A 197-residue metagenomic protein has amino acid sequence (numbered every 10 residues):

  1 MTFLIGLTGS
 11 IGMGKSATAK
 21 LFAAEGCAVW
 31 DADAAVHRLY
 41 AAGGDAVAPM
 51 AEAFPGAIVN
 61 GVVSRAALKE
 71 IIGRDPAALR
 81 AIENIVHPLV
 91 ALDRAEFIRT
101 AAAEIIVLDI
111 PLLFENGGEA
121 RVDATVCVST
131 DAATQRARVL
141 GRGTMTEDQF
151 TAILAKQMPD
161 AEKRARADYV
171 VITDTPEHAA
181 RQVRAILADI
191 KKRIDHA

Functional and structural regions predicted by a protein language model:
M1-A34: Walker A (P-loop) phosphate-binding motif
G14, D33, I82, V107 (+3 more regions): Residue-level signal for inorganic ion chemistry
E25, V47-A51, A132-L140, E147 (+1 more regions): An amphipathic alpha-helix signature
A28, A34, A124, D168-Y169: Well-ordered beta-strand positions
A34-E104: ATP-dependent small-molecule kinase phosphotransfer cores that center on conserved nucleotide phosphate-binding segments
D45, A77, L89, F114 (+4 more regions): Short alpha-helical
A91-T100, I105-G141: ATP-dependent NMP and nucleoside kinases share a basic, alpha-helical "lid"
R94, A120-R121, G141-K191: Small-molecule kinase domains that catalyze NTP-dependent phosphoryl transfer to phosphate-bearing small molecules
